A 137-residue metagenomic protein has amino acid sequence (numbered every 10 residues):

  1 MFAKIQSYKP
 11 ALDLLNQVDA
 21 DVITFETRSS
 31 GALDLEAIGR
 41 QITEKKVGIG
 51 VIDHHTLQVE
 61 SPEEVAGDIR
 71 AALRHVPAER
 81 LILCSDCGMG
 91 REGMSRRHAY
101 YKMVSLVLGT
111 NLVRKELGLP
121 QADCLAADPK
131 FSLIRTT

Functional and structural regions predicted by a protein language model:
M1-T137: Domain-level signal for soluble alpha/beta catalytic cores
